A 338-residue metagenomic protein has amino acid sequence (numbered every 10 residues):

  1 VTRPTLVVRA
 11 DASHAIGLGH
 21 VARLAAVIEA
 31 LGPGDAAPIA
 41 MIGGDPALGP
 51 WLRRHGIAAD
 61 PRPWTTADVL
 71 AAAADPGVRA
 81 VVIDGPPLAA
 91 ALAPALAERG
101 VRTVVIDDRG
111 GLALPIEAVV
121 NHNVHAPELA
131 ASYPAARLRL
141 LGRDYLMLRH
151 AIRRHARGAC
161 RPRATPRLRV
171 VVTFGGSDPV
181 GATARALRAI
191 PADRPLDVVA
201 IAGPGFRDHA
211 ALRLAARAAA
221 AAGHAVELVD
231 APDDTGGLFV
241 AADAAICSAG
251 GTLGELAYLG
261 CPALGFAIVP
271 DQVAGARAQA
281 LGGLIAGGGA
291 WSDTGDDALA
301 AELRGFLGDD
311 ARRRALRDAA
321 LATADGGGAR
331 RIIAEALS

Functional and structural regions predicted by a protein language model:
V8-G32, M41-A135, R139: Active-site and donor-binding regions of nucleotide-sugar-utilizing enzymes
A36-G44, V198-P204: Short internal beta-strands
P115-G181, G203, D208-A210: A nucleotide-sugar donor-handling region in carbohydrate enzymes
R157, A164-A241: Donor-nucleotide binding loops and adjacent catalytic segments primarily of GT-B fold Leloir glycosyltransferases
V240-G251: Acidic donor-binding loop of glycosyltransferase active sites
L253-A301: Catalytic binding pocket for nucleotide-activated donors in carbohydrate/polymer assembly enzymes
R312-G326: A short, well-ordered alpha-helix in the C-terminal region of glycosyltransferases
D325-S338: C-terminal alpha-helical cap of glycosyltransferases
